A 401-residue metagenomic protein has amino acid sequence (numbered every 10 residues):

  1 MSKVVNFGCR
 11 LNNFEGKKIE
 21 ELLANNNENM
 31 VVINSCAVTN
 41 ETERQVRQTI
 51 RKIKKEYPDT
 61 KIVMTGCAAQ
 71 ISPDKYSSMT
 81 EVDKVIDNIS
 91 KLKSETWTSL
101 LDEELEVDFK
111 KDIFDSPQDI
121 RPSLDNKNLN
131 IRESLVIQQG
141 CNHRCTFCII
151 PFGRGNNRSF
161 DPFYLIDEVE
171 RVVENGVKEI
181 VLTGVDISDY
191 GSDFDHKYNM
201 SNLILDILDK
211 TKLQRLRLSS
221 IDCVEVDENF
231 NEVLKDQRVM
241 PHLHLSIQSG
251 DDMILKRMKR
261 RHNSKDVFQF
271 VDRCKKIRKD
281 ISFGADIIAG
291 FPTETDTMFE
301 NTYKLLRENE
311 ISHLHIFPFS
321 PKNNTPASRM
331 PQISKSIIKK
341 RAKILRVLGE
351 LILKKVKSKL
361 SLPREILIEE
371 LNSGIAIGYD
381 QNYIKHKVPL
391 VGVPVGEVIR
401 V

Functional and structural regions predicted by a protein language model:
M1-Y190, L205, N229, L243 (+5 more regions): Proteins enriched for Cys/Gly/acidic motifs involved in redox and nucleic-acid/cofactor modification
D59, L100-L105, S192-N199, K212 (+2 more regions): Short, glycine- and charge-enriched coil/turn segments that flank and shape catalytic ligand pockets
I62-G66, I71-S72, E174-T297, R307: Conserved SAM/AdoMet-binding glycine-rich loop
H143, S188, D252-M253, G374 (+1 more regions): Glycine-centered loop/turn positions within well-structured domains that cap or flank conserved ligand/cofactor-binding
L243, L255-K256, V267, K279-S282 (+5 more regions): Extended hydrophobic-aromatic, low-complexity segments
L245, D286, L306, L314 (+3 more regions): Hydrophobic, well-ordered secondary-structure elements that form the walls of internal hydrophobic environments
R329-V401: Terminal RNA-binding accessory module
